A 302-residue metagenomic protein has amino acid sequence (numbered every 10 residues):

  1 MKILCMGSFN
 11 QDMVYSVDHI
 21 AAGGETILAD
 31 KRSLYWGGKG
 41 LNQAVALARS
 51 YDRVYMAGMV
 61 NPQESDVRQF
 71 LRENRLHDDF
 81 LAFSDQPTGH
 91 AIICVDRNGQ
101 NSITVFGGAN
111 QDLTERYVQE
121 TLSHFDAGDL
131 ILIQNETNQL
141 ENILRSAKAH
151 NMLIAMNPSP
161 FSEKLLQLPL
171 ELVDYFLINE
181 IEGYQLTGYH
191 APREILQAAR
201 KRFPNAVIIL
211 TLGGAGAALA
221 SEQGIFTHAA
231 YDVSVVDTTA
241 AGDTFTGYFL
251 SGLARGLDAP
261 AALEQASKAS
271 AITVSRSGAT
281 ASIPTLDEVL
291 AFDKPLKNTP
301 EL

Functional and structural regions predicted by a protein language model:
M1-F9, Q69-F83, I93-F226, E301-L302: Ribokinase/PfkB-type carbohydrate-kinase core domain
M1-G23: Positively charged, low-complexity intrinsically disordered leader regions
I3, E163, R193-L302: Conserved phosphate-binding/catalytic region of the ribokinase-like
I3, G23-H90, A291-K297: Substrate-binding N-lobe of the ribokinase-like
I20-A29, L177-N179, T227-A229: Short glycine/proline- and charge-enriched loop/turn segments that cap or connect secondary-structure elements
K31-G38, N42, F83-P87, L113 (+5 more regions): Residues at secondary-structure transition points
L47, N179, G242: Short, conserved phosphate/pyrophosphate- and ester-handling motifs at nucleotide-, phospho-/glycolipid
